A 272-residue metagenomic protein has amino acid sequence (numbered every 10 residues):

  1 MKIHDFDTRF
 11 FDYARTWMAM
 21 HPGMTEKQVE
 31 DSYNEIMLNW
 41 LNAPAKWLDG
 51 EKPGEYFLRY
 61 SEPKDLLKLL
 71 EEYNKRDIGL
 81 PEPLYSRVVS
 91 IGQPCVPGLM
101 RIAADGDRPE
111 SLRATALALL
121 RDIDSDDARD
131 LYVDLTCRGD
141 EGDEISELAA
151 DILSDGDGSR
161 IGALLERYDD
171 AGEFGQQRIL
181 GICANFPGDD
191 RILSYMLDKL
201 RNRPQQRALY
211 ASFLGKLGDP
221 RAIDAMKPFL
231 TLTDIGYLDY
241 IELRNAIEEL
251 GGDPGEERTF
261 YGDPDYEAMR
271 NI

Functional and structural regions predicted by a protein language model:
K2-K75, S125, R129-D143: Long, contiguous interaction/recruitment modules in multidomain scaffold/adaptor proteins
F6-T8, A19-P22, E26-K27, P97 (+3 more regions): Charge-dense, helix-prone N-terminal extensions
R59-Y60, V89-Q93: Helix-turn-helix repeat elements of alpha-solenoid scaffolds
P63-E72, Q93-A104, S125-C137, D157-D169 (+3 more regions): Amphipathic alpha-helical scaffolding segments comprising HEAT/armadillo-like alpha-solenoid repeats
L70-N74, A103-D105, I235-R244: Acidic, Ser/Thr- and Gly/Pro-rich intrinsically disordered linkers and low-complexity segments that flank or connect
D77, D107-P109, G139-G142, A171-G172 (+2 more regions): Short inter-helical turns and helix N-cap capping residues of alpha-solenoid HEAT/ARM repeat scaffolds
G79-I91, R101, S111-S125, D134 (+5 more regions): Structural detector for internal amphipathic alpha-helices that build alpha-solenoid repeat scaffolds
K227-I272: Eukaryotic acidic, Ser/Thr-rich intrinsically disordered low-complexity regions
